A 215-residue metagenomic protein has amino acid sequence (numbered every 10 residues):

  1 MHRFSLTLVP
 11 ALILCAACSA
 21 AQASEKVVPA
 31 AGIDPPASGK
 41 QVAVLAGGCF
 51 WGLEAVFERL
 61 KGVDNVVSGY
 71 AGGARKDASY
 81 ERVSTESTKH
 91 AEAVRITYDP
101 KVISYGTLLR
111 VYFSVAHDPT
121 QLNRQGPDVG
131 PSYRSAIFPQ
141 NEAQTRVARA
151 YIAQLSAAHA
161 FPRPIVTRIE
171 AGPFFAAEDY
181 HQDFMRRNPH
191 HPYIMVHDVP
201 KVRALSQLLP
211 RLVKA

Functional and structural regions predicted by a protein language model:
H2, C15-A215: Flexible coil/turn and secondary-structure edge motifs
T7-A17: Bacterial N-terminal signal peptides
